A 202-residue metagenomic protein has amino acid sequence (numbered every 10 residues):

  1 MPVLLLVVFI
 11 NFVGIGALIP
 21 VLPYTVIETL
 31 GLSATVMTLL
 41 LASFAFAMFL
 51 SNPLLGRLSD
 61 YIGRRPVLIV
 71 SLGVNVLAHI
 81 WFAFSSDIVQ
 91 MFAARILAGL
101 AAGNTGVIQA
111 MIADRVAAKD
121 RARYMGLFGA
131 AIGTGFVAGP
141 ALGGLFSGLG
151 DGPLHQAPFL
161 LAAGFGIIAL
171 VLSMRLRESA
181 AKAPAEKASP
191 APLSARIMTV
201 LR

Functional and structural regions predicted by a protein language model:
M1-A45: Helix-loop boundary and gating motifs at the non-cytosolic
F9, A78, V89-G103: Hydrophobic core of transmembrane alpha-helices in multi-pass small-molecule transporters, especially MFS/SLC-type
P23, A138-S147: Small-residue (Gly/Pro/Ala) motifs that create kinks and tight helix-helix packing interfaces
A45-P53, G103, F136-V137: Residue-level signature of mid-helix packing/kink "hotspots" within the transmembrane helices of 12-pass Major
L50-S86: Conserved MFS/SLC helix-loop-helix module at the cytosolic interface between two early adjacent transmembrane helices
A94-I132: Cytoplasmic helix-loop-helix junction between adjacent transmembrane helices in 12-TM secondary transporters
Q156-S173: Symmetry-related core transmembrane helices of the 12-TM Major Facilitator Superfamily/SLC fold
S179-R202: Juxtamembrane intracellular "pre-TM" segments in multi-pass secondary transporters
